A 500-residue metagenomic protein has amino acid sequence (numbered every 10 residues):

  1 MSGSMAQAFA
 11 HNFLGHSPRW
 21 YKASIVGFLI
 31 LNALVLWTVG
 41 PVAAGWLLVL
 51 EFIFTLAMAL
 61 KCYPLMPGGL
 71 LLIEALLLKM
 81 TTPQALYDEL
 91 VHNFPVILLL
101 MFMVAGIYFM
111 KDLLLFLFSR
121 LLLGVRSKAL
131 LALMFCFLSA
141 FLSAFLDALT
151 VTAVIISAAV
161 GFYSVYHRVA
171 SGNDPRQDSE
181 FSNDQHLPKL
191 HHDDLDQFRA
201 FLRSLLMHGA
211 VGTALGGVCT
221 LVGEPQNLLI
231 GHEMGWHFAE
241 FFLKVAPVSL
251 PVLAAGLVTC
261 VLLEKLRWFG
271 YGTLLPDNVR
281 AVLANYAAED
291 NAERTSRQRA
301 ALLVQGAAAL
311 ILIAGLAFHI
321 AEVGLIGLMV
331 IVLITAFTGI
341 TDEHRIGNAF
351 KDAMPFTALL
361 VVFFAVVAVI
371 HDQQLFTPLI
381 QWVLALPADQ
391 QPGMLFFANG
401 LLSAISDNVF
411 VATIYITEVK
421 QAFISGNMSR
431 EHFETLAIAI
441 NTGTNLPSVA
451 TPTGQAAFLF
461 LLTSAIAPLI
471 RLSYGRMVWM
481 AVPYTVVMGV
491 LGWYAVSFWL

Functional and structural regions predicted by a protein language model:
M1-A105, D112, K244-P378, W479-L500: Hydrophobic transmembrane alpha-helices of multi-pass small-molecule transporters
I25, V96, K128-A132, S204 (+5 more regions): Residue-level signature of transmembrane alpha-helical entry/exit and packing/kink sites in multi-pass membrane
A43-W46, L50, M66-P67, S127-F135 (+3 more regions): Membrane-interface starts of transmembrane alpha-helices
L56-N93, S139-H208, P225-A246, A353 (+1 more regions): Membrane-interfacial helix-loop connectors
L100, V104-D112, F116, K128-L131 (+13 more regions): Transmembrane alpha-helical segments of multi-pass membrane transport proteins and ion-pumping complexes
L117-K128, E343, G347, V383-L386: Membrane interface segments of multi-pass transport proteins and intramembrane proteases
L123-L131, R199, E293-S296: Transmembrane-helix boundary/entry motifs in multi-pass membrane transporters
T463-V487: Interfacial loop-to-transmembrane junctions
